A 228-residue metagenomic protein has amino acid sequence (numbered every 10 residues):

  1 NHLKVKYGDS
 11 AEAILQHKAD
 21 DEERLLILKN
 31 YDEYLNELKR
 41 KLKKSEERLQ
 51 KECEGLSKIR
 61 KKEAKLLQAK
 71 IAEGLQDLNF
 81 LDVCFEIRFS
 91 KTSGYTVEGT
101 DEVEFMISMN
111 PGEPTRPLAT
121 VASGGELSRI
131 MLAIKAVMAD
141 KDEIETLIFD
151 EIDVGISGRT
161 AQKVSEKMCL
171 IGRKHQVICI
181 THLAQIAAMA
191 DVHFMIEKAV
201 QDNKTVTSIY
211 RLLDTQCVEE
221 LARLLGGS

Functional and structural regions predicted by a protein language model:
N1-L78, D82: Extended, charged alpha-helical coiled-coil/arm scaffolds that mediate oligomerization and mechanical coupling in large
Q76-D101: Long, charged, glycine-rich C-terminal linkers/tails
M109-G112, L127-L147: GG-anchored amphipathic helix commonly corresponding to the ABC/SMC/Rad50 NBD signature/C-loop
T115-A122: Short pre-catalytic strand/loop immediately N-terminal to key active-site residues, enriched for Gly-Thr
K141-D142, V154-Q162: Conserved D-loop-proximal element of ABC-family nucleotide-binding domains
D150-E151: Walker B catalytic acidic pair
R159-S228: C-terminal lobe/lid and adjacent interdomain/linker elements of RecA-like ASCE P-loop ATPase modules
